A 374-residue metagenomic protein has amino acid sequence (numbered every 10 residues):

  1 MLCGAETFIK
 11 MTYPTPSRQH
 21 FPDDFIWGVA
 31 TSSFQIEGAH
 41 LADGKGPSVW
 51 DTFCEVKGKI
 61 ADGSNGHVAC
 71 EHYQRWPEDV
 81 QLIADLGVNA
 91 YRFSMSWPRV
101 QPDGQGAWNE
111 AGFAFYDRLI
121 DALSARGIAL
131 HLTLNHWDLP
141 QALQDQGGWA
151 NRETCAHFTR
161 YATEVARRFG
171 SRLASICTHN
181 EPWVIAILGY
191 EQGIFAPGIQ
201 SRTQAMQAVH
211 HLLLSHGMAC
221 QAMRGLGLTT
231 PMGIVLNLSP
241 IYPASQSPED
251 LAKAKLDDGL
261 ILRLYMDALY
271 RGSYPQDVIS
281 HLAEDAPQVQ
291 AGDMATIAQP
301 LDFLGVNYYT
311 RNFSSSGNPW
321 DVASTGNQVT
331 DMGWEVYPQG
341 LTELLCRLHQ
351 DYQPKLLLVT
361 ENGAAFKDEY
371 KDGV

Functional and structural regions predicted by a protein language model:
T12-I60, A84, D103-Q105, F113-V374: Active-site region of glycoside hydrolase catalytic domains
D24-I26, Y73, A90: A common structural microfeature
G63-Q74: Active-site mouth loops of central-metabolism enzymes
H72-E78, P102, G112: Internal amphipathic alpha-helical repeat/solenoid segments
R75-S96: Catalytic domains of carbohydrate-active enzymes, especially glycoside hydrolases
M95-W108: Glycine-rich, proline-tolerant flexible connector loops at the mouths of alpha/beta enzymes
